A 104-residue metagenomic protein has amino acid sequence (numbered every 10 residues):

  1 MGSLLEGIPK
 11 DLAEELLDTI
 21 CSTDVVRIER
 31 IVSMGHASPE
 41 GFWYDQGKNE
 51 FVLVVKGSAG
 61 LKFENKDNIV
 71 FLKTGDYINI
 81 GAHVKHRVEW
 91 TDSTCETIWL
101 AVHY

Functional and structural regions predicted by a protein language model:
M1-W43: A short, N-terminal "cap"/entry segment at the start of jelly-roll beta-barrel domains of the cupin/DSBH fold
T19-I20, E40-Q46, K62-E64, I69-F71 (+1 more regions): Short histidine-centered beta-strand/loop micro-motifs that create catalytic or ligand/metal-coordination sites
D24, G47, V84-K85: A generic "binding-loop/recognition-motif" signal
V25, K66, S93-C95: Short strand-connecting beta-turns/loops that link adjacent beta-strands
R30, K56, F63-N65, A82 (+2 more regions): Residue-level recognition of conserved beta-strand positions in structured domain cores
D45-L61: Short, conserved beta-strand element in jelly-roll/cupin
K66-A82: Short acidic-glycine-tyrosine-enriched beta hairpin
K73, A82-Y104: Ligand-binding loop in jelly-roll beta-barrel domains
